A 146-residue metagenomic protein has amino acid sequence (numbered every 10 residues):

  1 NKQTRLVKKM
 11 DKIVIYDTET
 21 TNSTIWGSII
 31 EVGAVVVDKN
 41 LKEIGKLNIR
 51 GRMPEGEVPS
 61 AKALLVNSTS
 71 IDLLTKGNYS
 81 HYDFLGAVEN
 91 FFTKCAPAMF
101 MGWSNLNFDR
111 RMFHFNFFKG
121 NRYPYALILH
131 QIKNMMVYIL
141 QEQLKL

Functional and structural regions predicted by a protein language model:
R5-H114: Conserved non-catalytic scaffold segment of RNase H-like nuclease domains
N90, P97, F118-R122, Q143-L146: Alpha-helix capping at helix-to-loop junctions
F108-M135: Substrate-recognition/cap helix-loop segment adjacent to the acidic, metal-dependent catalytic center of Asp-based
Q131-L146: Short alpha-helix plus adjacent loop in nuclease-associated cores
